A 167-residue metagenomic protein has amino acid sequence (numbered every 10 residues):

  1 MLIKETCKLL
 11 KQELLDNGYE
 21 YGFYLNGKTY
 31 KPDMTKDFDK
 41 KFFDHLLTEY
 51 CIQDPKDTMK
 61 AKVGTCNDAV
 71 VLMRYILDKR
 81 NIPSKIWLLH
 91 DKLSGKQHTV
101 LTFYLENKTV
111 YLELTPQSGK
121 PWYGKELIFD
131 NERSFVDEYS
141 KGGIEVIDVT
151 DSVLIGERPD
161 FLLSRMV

Functional and structural regions predicted by a protein language model:
M1-V167: A structural boundary/capping signal
